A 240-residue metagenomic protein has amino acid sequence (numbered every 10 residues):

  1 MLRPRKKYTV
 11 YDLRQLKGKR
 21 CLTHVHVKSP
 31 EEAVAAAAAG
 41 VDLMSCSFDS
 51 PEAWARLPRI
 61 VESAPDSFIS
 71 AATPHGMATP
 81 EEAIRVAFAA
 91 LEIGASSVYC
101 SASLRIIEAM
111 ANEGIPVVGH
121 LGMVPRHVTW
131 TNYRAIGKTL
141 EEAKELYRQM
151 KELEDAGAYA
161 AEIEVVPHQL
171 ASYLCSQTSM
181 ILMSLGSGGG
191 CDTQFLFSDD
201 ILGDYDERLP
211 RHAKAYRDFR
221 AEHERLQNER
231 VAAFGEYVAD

Functional and structural regions predicted by a protein language model:
M1-D240: Alpha/beta enzyme core
